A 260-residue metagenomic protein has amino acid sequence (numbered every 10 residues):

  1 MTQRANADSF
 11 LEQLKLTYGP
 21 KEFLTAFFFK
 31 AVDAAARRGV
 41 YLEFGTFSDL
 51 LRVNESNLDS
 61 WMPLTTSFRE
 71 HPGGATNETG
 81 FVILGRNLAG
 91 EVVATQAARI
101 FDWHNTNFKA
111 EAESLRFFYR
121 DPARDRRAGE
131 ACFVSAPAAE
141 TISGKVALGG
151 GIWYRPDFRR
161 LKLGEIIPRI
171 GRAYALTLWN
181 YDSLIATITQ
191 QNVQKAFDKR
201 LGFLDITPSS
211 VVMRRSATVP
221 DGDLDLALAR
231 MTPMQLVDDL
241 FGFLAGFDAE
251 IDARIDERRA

Functional and structural regions predicted by a protein language model:
M1-S56: N-terminal capping/interface segment
M1-Y18, I100-D121, M231-L244: Contiguous N-terminal and early-domain "leader" segments and peripheral loops that mark the onset or edge of a domain
A7-F29, S67-L88, S210-P220: Short N-terminal signal/transit or membrane-insertion segments and the immediately adjacent low-complexity/disordered
T17, T25-R37, A136, L148-I152 (+2 more regions): Amphipathic, soluble alpha/beta structural segments
A34-V146, G150-I152: A conserved beta-strand-loop-helix scaffold within acyl/acetyltransferase catalytic domains
G85-A89, I100-D102, G151-F158, Q190 (+1 more regions): Short, flexible loop/turn elements at secondary-structure junctions
K109-V211, R215-P220: Acyl-donor binding region in acyl/amide transferases
N192-A260: Charge-rich, low-complexity intrinsically disordered segments
